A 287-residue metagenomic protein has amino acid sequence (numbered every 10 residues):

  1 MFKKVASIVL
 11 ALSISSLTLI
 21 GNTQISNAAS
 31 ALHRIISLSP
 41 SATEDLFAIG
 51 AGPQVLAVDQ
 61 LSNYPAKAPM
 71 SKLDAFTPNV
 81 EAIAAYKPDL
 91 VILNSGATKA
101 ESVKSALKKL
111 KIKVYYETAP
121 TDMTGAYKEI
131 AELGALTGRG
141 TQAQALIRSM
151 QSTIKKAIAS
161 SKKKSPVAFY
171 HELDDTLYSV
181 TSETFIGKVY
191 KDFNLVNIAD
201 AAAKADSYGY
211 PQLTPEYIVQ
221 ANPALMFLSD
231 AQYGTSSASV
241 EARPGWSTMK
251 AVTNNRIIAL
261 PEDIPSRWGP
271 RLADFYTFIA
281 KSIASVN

Functional and structural regions predicted by a protein language model:
M1-V9: Bacterial N-terminal signal peptides that target proteins for export
S15-I25: C-terminal segment of classical bacterial N-terminal signal peptides
A31-F47, Q142-F193, Y208: Basic- and aromatic-lined ligand-binding clefts that recognize polyanionic substrates
H33-R34, K99, T121-A135, Q144 (+3 more regions): Structured C-terminal subdomain patch of bacterial secreted/periplasmic proteins
R34-Y86, L90-G96, L195-I198: A short, structured surface patch at a secondary-structure boundary
S41-D45, L61-N63, L90, G96-K99 (+5 more regions): Solvent-exposed loop/turn segments at secondary-structure junctions within structured extracellular/periplasmic domains
N79-L93, I112, T214-A231: Proline-aspartate-enriched helix->loop->beta-strand connector
S102, T118-L133, P166-V189, G234: Extracytoplasmic ligand-binding site segments that recognize negatively charged/polar headgroups
